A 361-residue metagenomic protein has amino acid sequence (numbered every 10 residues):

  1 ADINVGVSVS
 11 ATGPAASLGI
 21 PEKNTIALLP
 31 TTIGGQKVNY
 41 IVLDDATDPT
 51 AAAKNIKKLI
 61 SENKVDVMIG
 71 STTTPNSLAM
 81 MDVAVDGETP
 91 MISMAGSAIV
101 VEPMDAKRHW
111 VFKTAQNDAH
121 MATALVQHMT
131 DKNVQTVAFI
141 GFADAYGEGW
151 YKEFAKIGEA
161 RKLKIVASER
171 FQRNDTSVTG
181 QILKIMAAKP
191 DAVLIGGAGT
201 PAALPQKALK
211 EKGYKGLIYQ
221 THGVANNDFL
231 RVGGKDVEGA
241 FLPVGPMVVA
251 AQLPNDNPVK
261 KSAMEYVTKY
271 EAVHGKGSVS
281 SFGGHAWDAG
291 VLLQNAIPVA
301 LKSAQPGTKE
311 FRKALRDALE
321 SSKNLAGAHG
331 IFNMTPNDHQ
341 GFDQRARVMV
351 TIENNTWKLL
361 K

Functional and structural regions predicted by a protein language model:
A1-K361: Extracytosolic ligand-binding ectodomains
